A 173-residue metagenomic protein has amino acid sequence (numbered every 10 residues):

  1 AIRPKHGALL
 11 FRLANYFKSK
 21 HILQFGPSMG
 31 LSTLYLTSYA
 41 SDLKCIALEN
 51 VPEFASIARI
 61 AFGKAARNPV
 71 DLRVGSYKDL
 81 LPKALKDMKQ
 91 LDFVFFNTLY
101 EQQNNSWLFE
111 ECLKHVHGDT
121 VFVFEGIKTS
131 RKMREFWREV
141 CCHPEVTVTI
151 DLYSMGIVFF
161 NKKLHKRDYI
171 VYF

Functional and structural regions predicted by a protein language model:
A1-A8: Conserved SAM-binding loop and adjacent beta-strand
K5, S28, E101: Conserved glycine-rich SAM-binding loop
F17-S28: Conserved class I S-adenosyl-L-methionine
S32-L34: Conserved SAM-dependent methyltransferase scaffold
T37-S38: Gly/Ala-rich phosphate-binding loop of Rossmann-like dinucleotide-binding domains, activating on the conserved
K44-E49: Conserved SAM-binding motif I beta-strand of class I
N50-F93, E101-Q103: S-adenosyl-L-methionine
Y100-F173: C-terminal substrate-binding/active-site "lid" region of AdoMet-derived donor-dependent transferases
